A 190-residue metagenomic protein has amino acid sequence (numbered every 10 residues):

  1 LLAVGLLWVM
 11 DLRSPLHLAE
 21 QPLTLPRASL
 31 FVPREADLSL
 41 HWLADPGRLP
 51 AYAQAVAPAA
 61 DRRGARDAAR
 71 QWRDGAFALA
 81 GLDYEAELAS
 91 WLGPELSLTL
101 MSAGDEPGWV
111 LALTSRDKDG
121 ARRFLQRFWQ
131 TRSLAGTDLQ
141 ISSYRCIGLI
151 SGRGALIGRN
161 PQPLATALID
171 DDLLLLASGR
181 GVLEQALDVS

Functional and structural regions predicted by a protein language model:
L2-S151: Structural boundary/hinge residues at secondary-structure and domain interfaces
I157-S190: A conserved glycine-rich beta-strand in the N-terminal activation segment of trypsin-fold
